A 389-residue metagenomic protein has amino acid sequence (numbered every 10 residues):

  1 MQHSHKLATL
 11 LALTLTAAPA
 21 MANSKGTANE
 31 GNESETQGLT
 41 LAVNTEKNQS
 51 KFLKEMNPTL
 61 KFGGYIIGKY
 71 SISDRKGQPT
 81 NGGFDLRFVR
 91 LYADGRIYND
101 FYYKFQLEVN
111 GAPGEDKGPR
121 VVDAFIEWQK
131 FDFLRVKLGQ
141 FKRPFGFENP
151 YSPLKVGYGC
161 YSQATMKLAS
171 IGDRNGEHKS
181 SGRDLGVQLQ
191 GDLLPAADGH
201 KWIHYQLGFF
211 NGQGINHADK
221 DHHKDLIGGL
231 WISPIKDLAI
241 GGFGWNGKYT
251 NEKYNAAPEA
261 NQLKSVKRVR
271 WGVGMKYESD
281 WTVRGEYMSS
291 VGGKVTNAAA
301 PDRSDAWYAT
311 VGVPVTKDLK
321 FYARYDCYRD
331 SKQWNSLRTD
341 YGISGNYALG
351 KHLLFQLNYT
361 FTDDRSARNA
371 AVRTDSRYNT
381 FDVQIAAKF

Functional and structural regions predicted by a protein language model:
Q2-I67, F389: N-terminal periplasmic/intermembrane-space "pro-region" immediately following the signal or transit peptide
Q49-I215, K220-I227, W231-I240, T310-V313 (+2 more regions): Outer membrane beta-barrel
K69-K76, E108-G114, F145, A196 (+5 more regions): Sequence/structural signature of outer-membrane beta-barrel proteins
Q78-D85, P113-V121, E177-S181, A218-H223 (+4 more regions): Replace "Gram-negative outer membrane beta-barrel proteins" with "bacterial and organellar outer membrane beta-barrel
W231-S331, T339: Detector for outer-membrane/organellar transmembrane beta-barrel domains, recognizing the amphipathic beta-strand
V311, A323, G345, Q356-L357 (+1 more regions): Hydrophobic, well-ordered secondary-structure elements that form the walls of internal hydrophobic environments
S344-N358, D364: C-terminal closing repeat unit and adjoining cap/tail of repeat-based domains
Y347, F361, D375-F389: Outer-membrane beta-barrel "beta-signal"
